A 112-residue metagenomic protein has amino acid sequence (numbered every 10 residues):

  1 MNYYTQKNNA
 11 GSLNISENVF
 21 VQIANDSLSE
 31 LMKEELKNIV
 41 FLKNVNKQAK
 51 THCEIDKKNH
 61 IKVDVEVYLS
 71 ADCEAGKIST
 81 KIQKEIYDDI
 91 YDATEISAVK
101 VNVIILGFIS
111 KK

Functional and structural regions predicted by a protein language model:
T5-H52: N-proximal, solvent-exposed amphipathic alpha-helical segments enriched in charged/polar residues
L13, V67-Y68, G76: Protein-protein interaction and targeting regions used for scaffolding, dimerization, and localization
L31-E35, T94, K112: Conserved NTP-handling cores and scaffolds of large molecular machines
L36-Y68, V103-G107: Short edge beta-strands and adjacent turn/loop segments
V63-D64, C73-A75: Short small-residue beta-strand/loop micro-motif enriched in glycine and branched aliphatics
E74-T94: Short, non-transmembrane amphipathic alpha-helical segments
S97-K112: Short, highly charged C-terminal tails/helix-capping segments
